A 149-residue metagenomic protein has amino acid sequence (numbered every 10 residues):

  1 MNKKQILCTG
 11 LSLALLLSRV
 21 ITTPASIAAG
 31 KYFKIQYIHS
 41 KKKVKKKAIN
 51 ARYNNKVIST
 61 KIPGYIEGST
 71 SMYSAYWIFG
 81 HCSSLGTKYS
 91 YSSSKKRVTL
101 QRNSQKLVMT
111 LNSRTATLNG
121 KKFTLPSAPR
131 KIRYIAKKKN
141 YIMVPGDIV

Functional and structural regions predicted by a protein language model:
M1-Q5: Positively charged n-region of N-terminal signal peptides that target proteins for export
I6, I21-I148: Primary recognition of N-terminal secretory signal peptides and signal-anchoring hydrophobic helices
L11, L15-R19: Hydrophobic core
